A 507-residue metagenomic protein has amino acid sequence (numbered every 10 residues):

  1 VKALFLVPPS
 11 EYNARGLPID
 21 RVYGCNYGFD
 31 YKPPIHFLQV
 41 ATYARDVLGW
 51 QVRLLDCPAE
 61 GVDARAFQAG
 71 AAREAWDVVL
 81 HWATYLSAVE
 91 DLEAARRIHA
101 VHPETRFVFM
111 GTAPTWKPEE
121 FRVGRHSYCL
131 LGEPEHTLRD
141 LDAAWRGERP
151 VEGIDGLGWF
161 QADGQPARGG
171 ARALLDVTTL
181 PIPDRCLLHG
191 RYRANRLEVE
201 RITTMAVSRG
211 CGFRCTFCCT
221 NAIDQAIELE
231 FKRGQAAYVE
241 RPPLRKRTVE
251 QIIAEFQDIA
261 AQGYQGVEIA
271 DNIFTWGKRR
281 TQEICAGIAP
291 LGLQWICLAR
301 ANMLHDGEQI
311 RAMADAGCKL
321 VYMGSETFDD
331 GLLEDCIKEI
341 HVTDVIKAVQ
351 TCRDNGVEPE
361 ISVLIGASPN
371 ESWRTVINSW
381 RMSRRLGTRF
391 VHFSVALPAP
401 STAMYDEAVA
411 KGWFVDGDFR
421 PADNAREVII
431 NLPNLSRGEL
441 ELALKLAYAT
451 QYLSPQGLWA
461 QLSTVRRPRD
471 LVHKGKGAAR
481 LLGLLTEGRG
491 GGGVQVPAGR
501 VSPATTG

Functional and structural regions predicted by a protein language model:
K2-F5, A71-D77, E104, A403 (+2 more regions): Radical SAM enzyme core and accessory elements
A3, V52, F107, I154-D155 (+5 more regions): Hydrophobic/aromatic residues located in beta-strands of well-ordered beta-sheets within soluble catalytic
A3-D30: Short glycine-rich His-centered loop
H36, Y43-A44, Q51-A173, V395-S401: Glycine-rich beta-alpha loop elements in corrinoid/cobalamin-binding modules across cobalamin-dependent enzymes
P58, T84, A113, A270-G277 (+3 more regions): Short, solvent-exposed turn/loop segments enriched in Gly/Ser/Thr/Pro and often Arg
E60, R300, F328-I337, V349-T375 (+2 more regions): Conserved strand-turn element in the central/C-terminal portion of the radical SAM core barrel that lines
P118-V123, Q309-I310, N370-R385: Catalytic cores of alpha/beta
T178, R185-E360, R381: Radical SAM [4Fe-4S] cluster-binding motif and immediate context
